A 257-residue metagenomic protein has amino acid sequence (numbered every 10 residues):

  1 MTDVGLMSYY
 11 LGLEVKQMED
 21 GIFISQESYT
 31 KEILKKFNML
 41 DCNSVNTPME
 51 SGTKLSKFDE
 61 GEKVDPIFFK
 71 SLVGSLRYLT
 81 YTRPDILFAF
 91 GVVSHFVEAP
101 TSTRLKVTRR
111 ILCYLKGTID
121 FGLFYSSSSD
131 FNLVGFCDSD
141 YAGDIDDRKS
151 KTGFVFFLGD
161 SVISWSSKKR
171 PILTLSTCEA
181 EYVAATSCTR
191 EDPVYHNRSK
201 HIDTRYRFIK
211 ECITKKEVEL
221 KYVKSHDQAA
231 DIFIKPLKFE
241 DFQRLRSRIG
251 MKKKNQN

Functional and structural regions predicted by a protein language model:
D3-F121, K224: C-terminal reverse transcriptase regions that engage the nucleic-acid substrate
Y9, N132, S150, K168-N257: RNase H-like nuclease module associated with reverse transcription
Y10, G21, G52, D85 (+6 more regions): Beta-strand-rich binding-surface signature of beta-sandwich/beta-barrel folds used to engage anionic ligands
L13, Q26-E27, S127, S139 (+4 more regions): Residues immediately flanking
K31-K35, S56, V73, R77 (+8 more regions): Amphipathic alpha-helical interaction motifs in eukaryotic regulatory proteins
F69-D85, D140, C178-R190: Conserved pre-motif C helix in the palm subdomain of viral-like polymerases
L76, F136-T177: RNase H-like nuclease fold core
Y114-C137: Structured nucleic-acid-interacting core domains from mobile-element enzymes and related host factors, especially RNase
